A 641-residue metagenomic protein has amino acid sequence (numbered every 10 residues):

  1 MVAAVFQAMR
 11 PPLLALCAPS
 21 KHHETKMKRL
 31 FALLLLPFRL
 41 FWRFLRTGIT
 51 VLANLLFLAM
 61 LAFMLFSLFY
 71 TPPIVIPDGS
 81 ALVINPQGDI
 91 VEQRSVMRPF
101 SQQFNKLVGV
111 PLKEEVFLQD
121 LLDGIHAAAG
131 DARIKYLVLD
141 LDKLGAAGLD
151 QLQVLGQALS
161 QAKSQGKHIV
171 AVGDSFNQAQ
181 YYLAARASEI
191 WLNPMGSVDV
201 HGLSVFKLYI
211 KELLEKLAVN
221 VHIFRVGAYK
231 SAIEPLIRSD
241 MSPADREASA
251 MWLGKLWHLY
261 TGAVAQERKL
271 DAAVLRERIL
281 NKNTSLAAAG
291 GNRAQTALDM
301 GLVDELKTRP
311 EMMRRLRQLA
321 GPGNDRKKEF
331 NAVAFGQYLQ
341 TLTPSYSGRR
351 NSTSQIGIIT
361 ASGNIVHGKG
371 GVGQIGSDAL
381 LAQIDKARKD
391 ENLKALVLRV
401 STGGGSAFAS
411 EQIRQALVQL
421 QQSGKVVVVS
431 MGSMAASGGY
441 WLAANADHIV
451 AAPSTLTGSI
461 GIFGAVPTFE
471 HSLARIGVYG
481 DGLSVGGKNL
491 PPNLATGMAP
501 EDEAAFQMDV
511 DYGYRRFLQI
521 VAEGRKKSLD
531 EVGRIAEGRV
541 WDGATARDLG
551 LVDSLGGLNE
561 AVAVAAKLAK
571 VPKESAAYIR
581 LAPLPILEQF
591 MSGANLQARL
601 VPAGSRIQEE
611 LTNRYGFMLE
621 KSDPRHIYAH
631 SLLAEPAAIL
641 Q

Functional and structural regions predicted by a protein language model:
M9, L13-R46: N-terminal Lys/Arg-rich, disordered targeting/topogenic segments
K28, L342-N392, D509, L581-Q641: Intrinsic disorder and flexible/low-complexity segments
F38-P73, D78-G79: Hydrophobic alpha-helical transmembrane signal-anchor segments
V75, S80-L208, K216, S347-S472: Cleft-lining beta-strand/loop regions that shape enzyme active-site pockets
K207, K211-R317, E470-P572: Charged, glycine-interspersed solvent-exposed loop segments at helix/strand-loop junctions that cap or gate access
M312-I358, I413: Extracytoplasmic and endomembrane cell-envelope/extracellular-matrix remodeling and assembly machinery
E560-G593: C-terminal intrinsically disordered, low-complexity extensions immediately downstream of enzyme catalytic cores
